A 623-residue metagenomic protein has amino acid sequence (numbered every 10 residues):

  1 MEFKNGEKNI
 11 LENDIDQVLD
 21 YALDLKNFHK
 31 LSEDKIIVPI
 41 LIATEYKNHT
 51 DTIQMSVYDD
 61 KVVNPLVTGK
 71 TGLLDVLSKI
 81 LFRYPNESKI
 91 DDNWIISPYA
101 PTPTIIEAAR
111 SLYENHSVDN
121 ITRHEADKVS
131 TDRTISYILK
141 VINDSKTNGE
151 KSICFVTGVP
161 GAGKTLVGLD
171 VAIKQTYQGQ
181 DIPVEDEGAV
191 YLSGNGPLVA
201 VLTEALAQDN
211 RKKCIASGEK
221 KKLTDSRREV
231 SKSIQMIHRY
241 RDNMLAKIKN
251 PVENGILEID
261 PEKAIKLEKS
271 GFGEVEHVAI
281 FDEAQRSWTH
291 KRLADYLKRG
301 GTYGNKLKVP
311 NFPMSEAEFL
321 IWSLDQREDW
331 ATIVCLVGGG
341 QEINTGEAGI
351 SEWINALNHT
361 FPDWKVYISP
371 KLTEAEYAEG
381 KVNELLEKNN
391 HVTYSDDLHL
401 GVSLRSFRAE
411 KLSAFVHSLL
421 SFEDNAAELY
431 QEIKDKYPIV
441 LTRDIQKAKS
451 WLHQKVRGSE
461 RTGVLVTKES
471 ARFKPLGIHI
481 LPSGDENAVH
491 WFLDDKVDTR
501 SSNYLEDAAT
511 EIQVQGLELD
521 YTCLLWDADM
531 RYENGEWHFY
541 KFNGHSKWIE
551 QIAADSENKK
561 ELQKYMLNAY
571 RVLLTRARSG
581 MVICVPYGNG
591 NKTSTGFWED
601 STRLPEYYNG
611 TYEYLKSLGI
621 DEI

Functional and structural regions predicted by a protein language model:
M1-P101: Accessory nucleic-acid engagement/destabilization modules that flank
T122-S152: N-terminal pre-P-loop "Q-motif" helix
I153-L166: Walker A/P-loop nucleotide-binding motif
G168, I343-G349, N358, P370-E536: Conserved helicase/translocase motor-coupling segment
E187-A207: Conserved Walker A/P-loop ATP-binding site and its immediately adjacent core in helicase/helicase-like ATPase domains
T224-L324, E506-T510: Conserved RecA-like ASCE ATPase "motif II neighborhood" in helicase/translocase motors
I280-E384: Signature of the SF2 helicase/ATPase Hel1-core->accessory helical subdomain module
D329-T332, Y504-I623: C-terminal accessory regions
